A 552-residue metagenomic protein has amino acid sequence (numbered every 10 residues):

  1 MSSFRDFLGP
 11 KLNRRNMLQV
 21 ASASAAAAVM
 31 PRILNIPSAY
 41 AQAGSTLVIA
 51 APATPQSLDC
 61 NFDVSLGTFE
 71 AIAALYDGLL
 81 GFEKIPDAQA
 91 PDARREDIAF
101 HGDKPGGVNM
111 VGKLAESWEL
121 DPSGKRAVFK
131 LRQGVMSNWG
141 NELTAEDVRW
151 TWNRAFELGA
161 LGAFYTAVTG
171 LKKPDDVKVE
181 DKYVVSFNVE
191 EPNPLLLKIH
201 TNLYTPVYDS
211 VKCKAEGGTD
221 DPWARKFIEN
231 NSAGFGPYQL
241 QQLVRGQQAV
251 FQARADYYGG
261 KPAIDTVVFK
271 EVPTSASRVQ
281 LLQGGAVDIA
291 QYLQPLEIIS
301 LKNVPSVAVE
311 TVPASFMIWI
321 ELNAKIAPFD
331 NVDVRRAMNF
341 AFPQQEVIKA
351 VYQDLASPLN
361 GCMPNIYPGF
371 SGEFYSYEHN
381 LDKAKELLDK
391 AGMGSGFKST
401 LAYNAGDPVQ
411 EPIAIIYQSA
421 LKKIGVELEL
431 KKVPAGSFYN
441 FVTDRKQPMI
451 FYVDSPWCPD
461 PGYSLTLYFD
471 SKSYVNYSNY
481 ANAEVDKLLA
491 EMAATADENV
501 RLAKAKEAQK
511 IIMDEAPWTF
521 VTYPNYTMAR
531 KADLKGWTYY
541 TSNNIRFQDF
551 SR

Functional and structural regions predicted by a protein language model:
M1-L12, N16, V20-A27, P37: N-terminal secretory signal peptides
A21-L34, A51, S65-A71, V244-Q247 (+3 more regions): Detector for C-terminal structural segments
V48, T144-N153, K182-N188, P192 (+7 more regions): Alpha-helical secondary-structure segments
A50-P122, N153, A233-F235: N-terminal lobe/hinge region of extracytoplasmic solute-binding protein
G81-P86, R94-P105, N109, T201-P262 (+3 more regions): Gly/Pro-rich hinge or "lid" segments in bacterial periplasmic/extracellular proteins
L114-L161, E180, S186, R278-L281 (+1 more regions): Aromatic- and charge-enriched surface segment that lines or borders ligand/interaction sites
K130, Y165-G217: Surface-exposed binding/hinge segments that line and control ligand-binding clefts or catalytic entry sites
R132, K226, R254-S300, Q418-S419 (+1 more regions): Ligand-site clamp/hinge motif
